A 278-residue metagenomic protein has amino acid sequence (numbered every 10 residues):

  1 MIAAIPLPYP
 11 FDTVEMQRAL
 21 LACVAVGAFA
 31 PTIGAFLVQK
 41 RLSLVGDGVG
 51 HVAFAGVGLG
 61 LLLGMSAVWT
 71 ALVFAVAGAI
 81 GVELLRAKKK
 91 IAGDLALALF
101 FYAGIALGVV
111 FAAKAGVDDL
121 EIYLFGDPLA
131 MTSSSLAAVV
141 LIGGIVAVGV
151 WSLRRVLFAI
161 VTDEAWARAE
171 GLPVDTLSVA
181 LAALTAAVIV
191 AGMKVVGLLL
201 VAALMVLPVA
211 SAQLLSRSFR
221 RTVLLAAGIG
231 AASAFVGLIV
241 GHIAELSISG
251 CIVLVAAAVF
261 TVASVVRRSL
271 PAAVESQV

Functional and structural regions predicted by a protein language model:
M1-G27, A272: Membrane-interfacial amphipathic/re-entrant helices at transmembrane-helix boundaries
I2-T13, V117-M131, V240: Membrane-interface helix termini and inter-helical loops of multi-pass transporters
L20-A25, V68-V73, L95-L99, L136-L141 (+3 more regions): Hydrophobic alpha-helical transmembrane segments
A35-V117, A212-L224, G241-A244, I248 (+1 more regions): Short loop segments and helix-boundary regions at transmembrane helix junctions of multi-pass inner-membrane proteins
V52-L62, L99-A112, A130-M131, V174-L184 (+2 more regions): Small-residue-rich segments of transmembrane alpha-helices in multi-pass membrane proteins, especially helix faces
I80, L84, L99-D119, M131-V148 (+3 more regions): Mid-bilayer segments of alpha-helical transmembrane spans in multi-pass integral membrane proteins that mediate
V148-L181: Membrane-helix/interface signature in polytopic inner-membrane proteins
L246-V278: Cytosolic-side transmembrane-helix boundaries in multi-pass membrane proteins
